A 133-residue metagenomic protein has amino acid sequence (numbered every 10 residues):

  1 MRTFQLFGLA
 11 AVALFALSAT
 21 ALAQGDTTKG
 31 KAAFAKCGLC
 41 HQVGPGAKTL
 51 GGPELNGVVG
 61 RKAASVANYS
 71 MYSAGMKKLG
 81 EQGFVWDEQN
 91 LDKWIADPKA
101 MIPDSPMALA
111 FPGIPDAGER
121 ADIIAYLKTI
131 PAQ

Functional and structural regions predicted by a protein language model:
M1-A11: Bacterial N-terminal signal peptides that target proteins for export
L17-A23: Sec/Tat signal peptide C-region and signal peptidase I cleavage site
G25-V85, K93-P103, T129-Q133: Periplasmic/extracellular electron-transfer cofactor-ligation site, primarily the c-type cytochrome heme-c attachment
K29, N90, E119-D122: Charged catalytic carboxylate motif
P103, A108-I114: Thiol/disulfide oxidoreductase modules built on the thioredoxin-like
P112-I130: Short, exposed beta-strand-loop hairpins at the edges of beta-sheets in extracellular/periplasmic proteins
